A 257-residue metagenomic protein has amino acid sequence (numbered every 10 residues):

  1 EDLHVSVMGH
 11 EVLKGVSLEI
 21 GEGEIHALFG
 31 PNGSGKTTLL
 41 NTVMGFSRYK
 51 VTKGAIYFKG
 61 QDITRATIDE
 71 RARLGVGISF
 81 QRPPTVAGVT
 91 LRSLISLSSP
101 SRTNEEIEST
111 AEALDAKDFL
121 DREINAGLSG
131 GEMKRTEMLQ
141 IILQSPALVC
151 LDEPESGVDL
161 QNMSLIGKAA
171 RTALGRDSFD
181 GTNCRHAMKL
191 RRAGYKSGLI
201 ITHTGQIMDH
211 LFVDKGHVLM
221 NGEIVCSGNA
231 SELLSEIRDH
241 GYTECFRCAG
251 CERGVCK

Functional and structural regions predicted by a protein language model:
L13-G15, I20: Conserved structural motif at the start of ABC-family nucleotide-binding domains
F29-P31: The feature captures the beta-strand-to-loop junction immediately N-terminal to the Walker
M44: Helix-to-loop junction immediately C-terminal to a conserved catalytic motif
K50, D62-G77, I237: ABC ATPase NBD coupling module
T52-Q61, A111: Conserved ABC transporter NBD signature motif
I78-R82, G88-E106: Q-loop/switch helix immediately C-terminal to the Walker
C150-P154, D159-Q161: Walker B catalytic motif
H210, K215, L219, E223-R247: Conserved beta-strand-loop-alpha-helix hinge in the C-terminal portion of ABC ATPase nucleotide-binding domains
